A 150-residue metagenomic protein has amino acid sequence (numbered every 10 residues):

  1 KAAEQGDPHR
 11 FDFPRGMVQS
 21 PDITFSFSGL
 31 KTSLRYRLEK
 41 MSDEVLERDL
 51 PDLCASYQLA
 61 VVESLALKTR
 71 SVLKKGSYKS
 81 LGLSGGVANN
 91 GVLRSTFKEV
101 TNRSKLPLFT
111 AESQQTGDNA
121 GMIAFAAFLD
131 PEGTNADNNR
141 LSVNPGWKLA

Functional and structural regions predicted by a protein language model:
K1-L81, G91-E99, S104, P131-T134 (+1 more regions): A contiguous, well-structured pocket-lining segment that forms one wall/lid of small-molecule binding clefts in soluble
Q19-D22, P107-Q115: A short glycine/serine-rich beta->alpha loop
S28, S84-G85, A120-I123: Short glycine-rich loop/turn motifs that provide flexible caps or phosphate-binding loops at active sites
G76-V87, F109-E112: Short glycine-rich phosphate-binding loop at a beta-alpha junction
V87-N90, Q115-G117: Short Gly/Pro-enriched loop/turn and capping motifs at secondary-structure junctions
N90-G91, A126: C-terminal non-catalytic interaction/assembly regions of soluble proteins
A111-L149: Glycine-rich phosphate-binding/hydrolytic loop that grips phosphoryl groups
